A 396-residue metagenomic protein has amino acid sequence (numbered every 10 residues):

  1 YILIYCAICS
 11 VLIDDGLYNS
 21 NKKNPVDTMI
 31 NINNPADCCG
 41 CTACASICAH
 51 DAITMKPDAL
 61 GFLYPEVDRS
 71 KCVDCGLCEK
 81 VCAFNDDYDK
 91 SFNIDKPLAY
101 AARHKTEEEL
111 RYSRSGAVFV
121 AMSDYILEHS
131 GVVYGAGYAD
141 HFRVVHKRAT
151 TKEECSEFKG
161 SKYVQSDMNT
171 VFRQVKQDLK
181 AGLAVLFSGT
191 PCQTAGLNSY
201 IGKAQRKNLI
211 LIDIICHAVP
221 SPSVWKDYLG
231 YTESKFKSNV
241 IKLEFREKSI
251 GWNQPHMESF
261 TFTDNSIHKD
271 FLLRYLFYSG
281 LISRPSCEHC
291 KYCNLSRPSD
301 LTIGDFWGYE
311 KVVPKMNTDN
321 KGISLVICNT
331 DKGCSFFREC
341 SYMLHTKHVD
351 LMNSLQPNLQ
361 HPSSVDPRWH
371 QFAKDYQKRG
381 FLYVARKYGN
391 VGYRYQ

Functional and structural regions predicted by a protein language model:
L3, S10, N24-D27, S70-A181 (+1 more regions): Flanking helices and flexible, charged tails adjoining ferredoxin-like Fe-S electron-transfer domains in multi-subunit
A7-I47, D51-M55: Ferredoxin-type iron-sulfur electron-transfer modules and their immediate structural context
D27-P35, E66-S70, K269-S279: Short, intrinsically disordered, charge-biased short linear motifs at domain edges
I30-I32, A43-E66, G76-I94, D300-L301: Iron-sulfur cluster-binding cysteine motifs and their immediate structural context in ferredoxin-like electron-transfer
A36-H50, V73-F84, P191-Q193, R284-L295: Local cysteine-cluster metal-coordination motifs and their immediate loop/turn environment, predominantly Fe-S cluster
R114-A117, D140, F187-L197, A218-P220: Gly/Ser/Thr-rich loops at beta-strand to alpha-helix junctions that form or flank small-molecule/cofactor-binding
H129-V132, S238-Q396: Long, compositionally biased charged/polar accessory segments in the mid-to-C-terminal portions of proteins
I210-G230: Short, flexible loop segments at boundaries between secondary-structure elements
